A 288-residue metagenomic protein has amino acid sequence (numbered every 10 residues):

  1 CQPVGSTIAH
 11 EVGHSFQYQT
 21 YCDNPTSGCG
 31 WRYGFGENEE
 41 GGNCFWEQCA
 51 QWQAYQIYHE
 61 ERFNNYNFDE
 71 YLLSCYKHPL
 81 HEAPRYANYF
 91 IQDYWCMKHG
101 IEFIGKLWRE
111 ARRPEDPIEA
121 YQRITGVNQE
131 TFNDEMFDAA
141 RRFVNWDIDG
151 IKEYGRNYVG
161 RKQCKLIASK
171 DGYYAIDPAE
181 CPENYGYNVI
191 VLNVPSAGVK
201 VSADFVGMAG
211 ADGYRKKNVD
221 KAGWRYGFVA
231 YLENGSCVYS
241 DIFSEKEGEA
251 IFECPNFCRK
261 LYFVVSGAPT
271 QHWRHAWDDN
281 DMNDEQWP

Functional and structural regions predicted by a protein language model:
C1-R62, Y66: Zinc-dependent metallopeptidase catalytic helix centered on the HExxH motif and its immediate flanking segment
H10, H14, H59, H78-H81 (+2 more regions): Histidine (H) residue identity feature
E39-G41, E82-A83, R215-D220: Short consensus segments that form the blades of beta-propeller domains, in both extracellular/periplasmic
Y55-H81, G235-E249: Generic detector of solvent-exposed, compositionally biased contiguous segments
E70-F137, R141-V144: Active-site-proximal alpha-helical
P114-P288: Beta/coil-rich, acidic/histidine-enriched accessory regions frequently appended to metallopeptidases
